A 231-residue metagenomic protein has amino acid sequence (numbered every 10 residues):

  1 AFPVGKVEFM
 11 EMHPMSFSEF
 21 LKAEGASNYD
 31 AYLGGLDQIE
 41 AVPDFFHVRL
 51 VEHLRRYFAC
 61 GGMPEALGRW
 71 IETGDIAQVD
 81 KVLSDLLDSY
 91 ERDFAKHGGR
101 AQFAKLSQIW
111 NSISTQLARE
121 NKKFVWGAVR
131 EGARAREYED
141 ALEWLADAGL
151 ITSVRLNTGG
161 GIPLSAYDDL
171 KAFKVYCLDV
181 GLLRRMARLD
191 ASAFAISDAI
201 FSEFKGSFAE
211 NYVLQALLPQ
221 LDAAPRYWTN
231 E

Functional and structural regions predicted by a protein language model:
F2-A118: Interdomain motor-coupling "hinge/lid" segment immediately C-terminal to the ATP-binding subdomain of NTP-driven enzymes
L67-E231: Accessory nucleic acid-recognition modules appended to NTPase machines
